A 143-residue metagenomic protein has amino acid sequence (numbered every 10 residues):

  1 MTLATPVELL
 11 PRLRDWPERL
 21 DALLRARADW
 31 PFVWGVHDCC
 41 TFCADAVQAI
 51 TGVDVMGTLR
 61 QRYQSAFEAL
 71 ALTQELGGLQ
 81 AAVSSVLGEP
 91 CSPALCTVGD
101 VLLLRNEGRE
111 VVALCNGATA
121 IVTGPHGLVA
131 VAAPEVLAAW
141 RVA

Functional and structural regions predicted by a protein language model:
T2-L72: N-terminal capping segments
T5, L10, W16, E89-S92 (+2 more regions): Intrinsic-disorder/low-complexity coil detector
I50-G52, T73, A120-V122, A138-W140: Generic alpha-helical propensity signal that fires on short helical segments and nearby coil/disordered stretches
F67-A130: ...with weaker cross-activation on analogous glycine-rich loops/strands in unrelated enzymes
A130-A143: Glycine- and charge-enriched low-complexity intrinsically disordered segments
